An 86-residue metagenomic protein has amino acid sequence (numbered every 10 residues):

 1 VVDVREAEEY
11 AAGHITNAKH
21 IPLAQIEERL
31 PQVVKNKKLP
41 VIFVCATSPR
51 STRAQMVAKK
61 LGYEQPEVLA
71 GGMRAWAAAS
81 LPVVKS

Functional and structural regions predicted by a protein language model:
V1-D3: Structural scaffold elements adjacent to functional motifs in cytosolic proteins
A7-I42, A46-S86: Rhodanese-like catalytic fold shared by cysteine-dependent sulfurtransferases and DSP/PTP-type phosphatases
